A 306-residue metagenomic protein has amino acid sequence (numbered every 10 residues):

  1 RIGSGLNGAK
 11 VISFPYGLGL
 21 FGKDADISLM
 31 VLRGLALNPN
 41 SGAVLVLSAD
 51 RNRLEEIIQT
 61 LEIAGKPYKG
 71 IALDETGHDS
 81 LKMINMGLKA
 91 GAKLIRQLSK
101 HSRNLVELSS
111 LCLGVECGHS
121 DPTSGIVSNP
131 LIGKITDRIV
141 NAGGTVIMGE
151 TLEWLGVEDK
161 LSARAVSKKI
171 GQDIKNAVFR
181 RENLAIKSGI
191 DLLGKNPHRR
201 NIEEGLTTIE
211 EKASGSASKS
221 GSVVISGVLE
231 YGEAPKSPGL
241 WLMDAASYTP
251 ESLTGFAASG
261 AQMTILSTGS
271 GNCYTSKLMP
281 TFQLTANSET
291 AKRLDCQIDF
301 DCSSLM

Functional and structural regions predicted by a protein language model:
R1-E116, S120-M263, S270-M306: Metallocofactor- and cofactor-centric catalytic cores in central/energy metabolism, strongly enriched
